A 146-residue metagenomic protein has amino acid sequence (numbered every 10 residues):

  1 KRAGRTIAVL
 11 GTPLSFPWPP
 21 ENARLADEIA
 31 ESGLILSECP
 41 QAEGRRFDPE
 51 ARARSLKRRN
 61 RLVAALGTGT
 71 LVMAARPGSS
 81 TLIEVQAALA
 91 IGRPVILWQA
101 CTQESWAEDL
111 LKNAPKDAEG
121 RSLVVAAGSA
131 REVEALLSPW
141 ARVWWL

Functional and structural regions predicted by a protein language model:
K1-L146: Glycine-biased, small-residue-rich flexible motifs in mid-sequence functional cores and linkers
